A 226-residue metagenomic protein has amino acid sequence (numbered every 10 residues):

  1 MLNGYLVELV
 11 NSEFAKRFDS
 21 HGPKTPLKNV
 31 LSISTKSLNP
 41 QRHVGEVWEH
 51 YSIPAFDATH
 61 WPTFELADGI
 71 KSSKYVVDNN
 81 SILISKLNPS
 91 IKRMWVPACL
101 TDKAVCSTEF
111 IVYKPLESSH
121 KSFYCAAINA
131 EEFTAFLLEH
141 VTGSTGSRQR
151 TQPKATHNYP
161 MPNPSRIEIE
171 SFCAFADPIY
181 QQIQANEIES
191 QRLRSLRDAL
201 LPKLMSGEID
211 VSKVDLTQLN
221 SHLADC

Functional and structural regions predicted by a protein language model:
M1-P40, R166-S212: Non-catalytic DNA-recognition/assembly elements of restriction-modification systems
V10-N11, K24, V44, K121 (+4 more regions): Alpha-helix initiation and N-capping motif
K28-S85, V96-C99, C106: Sequence-specific dsDNA recognition surfaces
Y75, N79, L83-T134, E139-T156: A short beta-sheet element
T108, T156-N158, L196, S206: Active-site lining segments that contact anionic ligands and/or coordinate catalytic metals
F110-K121, P153-Q182: Proline-centric
D210-C226: Amphipathic heptad-repeat alpha-helical coiled-coil/stalk segments that mediate oligomerization, filament/stalk
